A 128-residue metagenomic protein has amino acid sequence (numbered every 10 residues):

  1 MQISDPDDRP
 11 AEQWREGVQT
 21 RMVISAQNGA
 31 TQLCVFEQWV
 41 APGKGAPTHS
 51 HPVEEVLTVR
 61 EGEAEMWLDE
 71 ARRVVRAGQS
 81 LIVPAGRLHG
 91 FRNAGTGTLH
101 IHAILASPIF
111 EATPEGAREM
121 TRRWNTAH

Functional and structural regions predicted by a protein language model:
M1-Q32, G116-H128: A short, N-terminal "cap"/entry segment at the start of jelly-roll beta-barrel domains of the cupin/DSBH fold
V35, I82, T96-A112: A short hydrophobic beta-strand segment most commonly corresponding to one strand of the jelly-roll/cupin
V35-H51: Conserved short histidine dyad/triad with adjacent acidic residue
T48, M66-W67, V83, H89-G95 (+1 more regions): Short beta-strand His + acidic residue motifs that chelate non-heme Fe in jelly-roll/DSBH and cupin folds
E54-E55, V59-A64: Glycine- and acidic-residue-biased ligand/ion/polar-headgroup-sensing regions
A71-A85: Short acidic-glycine-tyrosine-enriched beta hairpin
